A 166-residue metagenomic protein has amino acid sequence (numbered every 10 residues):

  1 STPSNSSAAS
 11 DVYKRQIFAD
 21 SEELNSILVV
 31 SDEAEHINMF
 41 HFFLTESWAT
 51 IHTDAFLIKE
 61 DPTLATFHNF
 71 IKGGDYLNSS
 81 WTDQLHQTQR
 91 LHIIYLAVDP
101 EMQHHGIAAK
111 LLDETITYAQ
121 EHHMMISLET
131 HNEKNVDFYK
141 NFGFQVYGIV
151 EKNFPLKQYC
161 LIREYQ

Functional and structural regions predicted by a protein language model:
S1-Q16: Single conserved hydrophobic/aromatic residue that forms the stacking wall/gate of nucleotide- or nucleobase-binding
K14-S31: Conserved beta-hairpin
I27-A97: Conserved acyl-donor/pantetheine-binding loop and adjacent beta-alpha core of acyl/acetyltransferases and related
R90-L91, Y118-H131: Conserved GNAT acetyl-CoA-binding A-motif
I94-Q103, S127-V136, N153-L156, E164-Y165: Conserved beta-strand-loop-alpha-helix junction that forms the acyl-donor binding cleft
Y95-V98, H104-T117: Conserved acetyl-CoA-binding loop-helix of GNAT-fold acetyltransferases
A109, E121-H122, N132-I149, N153-P155: Conserved active-site alpha-helix within GNAT-family acetyltransferase domains
